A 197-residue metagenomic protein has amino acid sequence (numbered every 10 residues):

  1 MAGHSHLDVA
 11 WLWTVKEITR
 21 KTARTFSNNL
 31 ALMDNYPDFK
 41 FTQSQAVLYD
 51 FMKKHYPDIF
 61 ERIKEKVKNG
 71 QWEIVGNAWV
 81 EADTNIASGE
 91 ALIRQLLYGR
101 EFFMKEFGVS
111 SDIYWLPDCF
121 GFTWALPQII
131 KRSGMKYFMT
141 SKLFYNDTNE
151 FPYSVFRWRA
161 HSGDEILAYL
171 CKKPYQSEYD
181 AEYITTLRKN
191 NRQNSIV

Functional and structural regions predicted by a protein language model:
M1-V197: Catalytic-domain carbohydrate-binding cleft regions of carbohydrate-active enzymes
